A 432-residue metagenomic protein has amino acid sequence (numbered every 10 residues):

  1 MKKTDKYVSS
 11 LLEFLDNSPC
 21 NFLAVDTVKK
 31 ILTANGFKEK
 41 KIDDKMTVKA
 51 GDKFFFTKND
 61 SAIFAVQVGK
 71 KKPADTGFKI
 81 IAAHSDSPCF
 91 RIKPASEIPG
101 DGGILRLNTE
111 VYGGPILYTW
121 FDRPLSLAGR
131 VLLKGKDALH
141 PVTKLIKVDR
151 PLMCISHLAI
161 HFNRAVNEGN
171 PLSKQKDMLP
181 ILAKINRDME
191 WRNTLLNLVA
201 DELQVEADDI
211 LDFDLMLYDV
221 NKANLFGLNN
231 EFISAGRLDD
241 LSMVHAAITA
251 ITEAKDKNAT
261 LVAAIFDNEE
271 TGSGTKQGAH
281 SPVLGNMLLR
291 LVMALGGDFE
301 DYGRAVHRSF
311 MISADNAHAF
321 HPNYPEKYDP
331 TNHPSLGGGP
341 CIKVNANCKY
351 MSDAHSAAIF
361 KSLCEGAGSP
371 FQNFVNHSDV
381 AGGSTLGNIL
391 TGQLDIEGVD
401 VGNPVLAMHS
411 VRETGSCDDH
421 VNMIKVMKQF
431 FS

Functional and structural regions predicted by a protein language model:
M1-S432: N-terminal hydrophobic/helix-forming segments and targeting peptides
